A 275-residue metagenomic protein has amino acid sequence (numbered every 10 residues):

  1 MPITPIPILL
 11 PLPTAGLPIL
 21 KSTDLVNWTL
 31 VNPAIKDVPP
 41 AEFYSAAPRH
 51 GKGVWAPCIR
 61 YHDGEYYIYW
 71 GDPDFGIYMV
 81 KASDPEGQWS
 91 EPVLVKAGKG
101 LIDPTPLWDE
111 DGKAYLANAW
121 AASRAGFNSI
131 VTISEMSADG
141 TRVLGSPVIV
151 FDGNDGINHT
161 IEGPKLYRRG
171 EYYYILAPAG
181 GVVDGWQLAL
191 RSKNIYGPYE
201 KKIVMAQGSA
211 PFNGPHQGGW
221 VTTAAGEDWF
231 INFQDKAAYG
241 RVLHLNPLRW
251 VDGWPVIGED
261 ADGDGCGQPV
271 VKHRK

Functional and structural regions predicted by a protein language model:
M1-K275: Carbohydrate-active catalytic/glycan-binding domains of CAZyme proteins, especially the secreted or lumenal ectodomains
